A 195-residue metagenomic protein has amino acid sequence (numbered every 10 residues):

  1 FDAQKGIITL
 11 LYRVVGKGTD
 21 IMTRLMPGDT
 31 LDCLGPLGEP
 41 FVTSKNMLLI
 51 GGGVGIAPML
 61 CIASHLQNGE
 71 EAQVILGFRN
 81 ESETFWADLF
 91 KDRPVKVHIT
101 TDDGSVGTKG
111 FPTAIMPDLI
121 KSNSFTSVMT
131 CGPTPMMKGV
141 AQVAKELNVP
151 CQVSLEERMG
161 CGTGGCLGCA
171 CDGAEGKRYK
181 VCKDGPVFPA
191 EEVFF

Functional and structural regions predicted by a protein language model:
F1-P27: Ferredoxin-reductase
D2-K5, G38, G104, R158 (+1 more regions): Residue-level detector of flexible, active-site-proximal loop/helix-junction positions within diverse enzyme catalytic
I8-L11, V74, R178-C182: Short, well-ordered strand-loop elements centered on a beta-strand within folded domains, enriched for acidic residues
K17-E156: FNR/FR-type flavoprotein reductase catalytic core
P58, T134-P135, E156-V187: Local cysteine-cluster metal-coordination motifs and their immediate loop/turn environment, predominantly Fe-S cluster
F188-F195: A charged, well-structured terminal subsegment
